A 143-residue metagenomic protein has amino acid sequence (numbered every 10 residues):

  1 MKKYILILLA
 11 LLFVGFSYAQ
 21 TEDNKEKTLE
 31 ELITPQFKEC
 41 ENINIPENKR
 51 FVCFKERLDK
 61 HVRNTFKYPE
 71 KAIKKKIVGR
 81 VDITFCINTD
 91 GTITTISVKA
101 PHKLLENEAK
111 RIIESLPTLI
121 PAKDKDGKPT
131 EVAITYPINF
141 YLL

Functional and structural regions predicted by a protein language model:
Y4-I7, S17-L143: Charge-biased low-complexity segments
